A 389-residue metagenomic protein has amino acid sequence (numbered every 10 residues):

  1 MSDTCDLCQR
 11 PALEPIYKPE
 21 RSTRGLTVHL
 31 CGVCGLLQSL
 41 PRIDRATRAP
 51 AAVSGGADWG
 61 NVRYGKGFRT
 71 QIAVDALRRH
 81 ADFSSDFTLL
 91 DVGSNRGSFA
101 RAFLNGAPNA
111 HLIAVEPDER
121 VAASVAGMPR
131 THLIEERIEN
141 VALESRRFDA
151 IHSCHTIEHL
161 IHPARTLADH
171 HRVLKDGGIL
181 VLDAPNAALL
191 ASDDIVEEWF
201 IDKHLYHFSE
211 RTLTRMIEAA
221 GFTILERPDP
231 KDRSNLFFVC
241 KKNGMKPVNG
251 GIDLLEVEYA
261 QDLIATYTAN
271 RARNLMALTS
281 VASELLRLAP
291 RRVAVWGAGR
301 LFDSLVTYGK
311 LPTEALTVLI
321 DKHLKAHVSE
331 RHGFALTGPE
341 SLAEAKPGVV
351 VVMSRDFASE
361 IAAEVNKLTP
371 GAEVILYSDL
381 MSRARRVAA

Functional and structural regions predicted by a protein language model:
M1-R146, A150-C154, L167, K246-A289 (+1 more regions): Conserved N-terminal segment of class I S-adenosyl-L-methionine
E14-E20, F222-R233: Conserved S-adenosyl-L-methionine
L26-V28, R233-F238: Short hydrophobic/aromatic beta-strand or adjacent loop that forms the aromatic wall/cage of a ligand/substrate-binding
F103, H170, V365: Class I S-adenosylmethionine-dependent transferase superfamily signal
C154-I157, M353: Residues lining the SAM
A164-I179: A short glycine-rich, Lys/Arg-flanked "PGG" loop and its adjoining helix->strand segment in the class I
L182-Y206, E210-M216: Short, glycine-/aromatic-enriched active-site segment of Class I SAM-dependent methyltransferases
V239-A389: Hydrophobic, well-ordered beta-alpha structural blocks that scaffold small-molecule cofactor pockets
